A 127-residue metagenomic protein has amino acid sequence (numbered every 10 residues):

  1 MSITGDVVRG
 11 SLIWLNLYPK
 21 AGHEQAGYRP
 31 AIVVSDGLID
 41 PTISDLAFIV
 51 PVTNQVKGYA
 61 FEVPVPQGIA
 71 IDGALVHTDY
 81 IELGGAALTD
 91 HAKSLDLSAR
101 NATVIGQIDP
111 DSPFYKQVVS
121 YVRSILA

Functional and structural regions predicted by a protein language model:
S2-D6, G22, D36: Short, surface-exposed secondary-structure edge patches
G5, A70-A127: C-terminal terminal-subdomain/extension
E24-Y28, I32-I71: Compact nucleic-acid interaction/catalytic patches
